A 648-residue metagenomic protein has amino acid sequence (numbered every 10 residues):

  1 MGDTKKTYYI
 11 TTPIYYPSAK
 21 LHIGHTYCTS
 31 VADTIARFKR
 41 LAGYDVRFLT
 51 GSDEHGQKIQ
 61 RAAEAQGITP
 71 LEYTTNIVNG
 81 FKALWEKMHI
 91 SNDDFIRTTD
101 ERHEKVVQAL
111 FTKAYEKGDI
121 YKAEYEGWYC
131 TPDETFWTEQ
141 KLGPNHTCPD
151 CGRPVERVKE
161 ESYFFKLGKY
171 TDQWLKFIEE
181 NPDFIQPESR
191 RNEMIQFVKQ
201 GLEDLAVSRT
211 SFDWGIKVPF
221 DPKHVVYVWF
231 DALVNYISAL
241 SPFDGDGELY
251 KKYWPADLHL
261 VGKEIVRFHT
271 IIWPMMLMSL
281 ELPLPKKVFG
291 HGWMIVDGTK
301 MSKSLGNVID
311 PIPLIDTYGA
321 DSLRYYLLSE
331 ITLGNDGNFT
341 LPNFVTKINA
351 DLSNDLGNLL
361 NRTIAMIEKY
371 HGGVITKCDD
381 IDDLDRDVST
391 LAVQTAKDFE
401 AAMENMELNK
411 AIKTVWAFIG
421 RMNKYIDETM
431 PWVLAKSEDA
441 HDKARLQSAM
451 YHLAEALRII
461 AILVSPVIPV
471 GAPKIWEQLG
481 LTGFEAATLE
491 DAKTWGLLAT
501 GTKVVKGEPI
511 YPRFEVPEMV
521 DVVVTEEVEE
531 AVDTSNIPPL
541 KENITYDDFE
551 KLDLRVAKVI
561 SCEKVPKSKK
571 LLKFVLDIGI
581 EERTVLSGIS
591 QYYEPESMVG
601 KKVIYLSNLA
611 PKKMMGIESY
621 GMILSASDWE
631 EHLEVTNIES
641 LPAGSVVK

Functional and structural regions predicted by a protein language model:
M1-T4, F38-D45, Q66, P70 (+8 more regions): Secondary-structure transition/capping motifs at alpha-helix termini and the adjoining loop/turn into the next element
G2-I77, I96-T112, E116, D133 (+5 more regions): N-terminal catalytic cores of NTP/NDP-binding nucleotidyl/phosphoryl-transfer enzymes
G2-T50, R102-V106, D150-C151, R157-K369 (+1 more regions): Structured secondary-structure scaffolds
I77-D93: A glycine-rich helix N-cap at a beta->alpha junction
K117-T171, L175: Cys/His-rich short segments
K122, W128, E330, N335 (+4 more regions): Helix-rich, typically C-terminal accessory recognition domains appended to large enzymatic cores
I475-D548: Intrinsic disorder at enzyme termini
E527-K648: Phosphate-backbone binding interfaces of nucleic-acid-interacting proteins
